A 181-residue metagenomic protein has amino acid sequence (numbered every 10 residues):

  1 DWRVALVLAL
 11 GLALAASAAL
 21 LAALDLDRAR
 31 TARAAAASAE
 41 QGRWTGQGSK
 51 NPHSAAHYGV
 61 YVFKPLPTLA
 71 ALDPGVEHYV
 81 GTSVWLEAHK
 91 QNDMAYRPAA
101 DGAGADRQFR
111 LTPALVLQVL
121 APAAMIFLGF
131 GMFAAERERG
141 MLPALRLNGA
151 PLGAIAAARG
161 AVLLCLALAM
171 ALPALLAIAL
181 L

Functional and structural regions predicted by a protein language model:
D1-Q108: Transmembrane alpha-helical segments and their membrane-interface loop/helix boundaries that make up the transmembrane
R3-G11, R110, Q118, M125-F127 (+2 more regions): Small-residue packing motifs within transmembrane alpha-helices
A15-L24, L128-M132, L175, A179: Short hydrophobic alpha-helical membrane-anchoring segments
D25-R33, F133-R137, A177, L181: Membrane-interfacial segments
P52-P67, G102-L115, E138-A150, P173-L180: Hydrophobic alpha-helical transmembrane segments
Y61-H78, F109-A135, R139: Long, hydrophobic alpha-helical segments
N92-A123, A158-L181: Secretory targeting signals
F127-C165: Helix-loop-helix units of permease transmembrane domains in multi-pass membrane transporters, especially ABC
